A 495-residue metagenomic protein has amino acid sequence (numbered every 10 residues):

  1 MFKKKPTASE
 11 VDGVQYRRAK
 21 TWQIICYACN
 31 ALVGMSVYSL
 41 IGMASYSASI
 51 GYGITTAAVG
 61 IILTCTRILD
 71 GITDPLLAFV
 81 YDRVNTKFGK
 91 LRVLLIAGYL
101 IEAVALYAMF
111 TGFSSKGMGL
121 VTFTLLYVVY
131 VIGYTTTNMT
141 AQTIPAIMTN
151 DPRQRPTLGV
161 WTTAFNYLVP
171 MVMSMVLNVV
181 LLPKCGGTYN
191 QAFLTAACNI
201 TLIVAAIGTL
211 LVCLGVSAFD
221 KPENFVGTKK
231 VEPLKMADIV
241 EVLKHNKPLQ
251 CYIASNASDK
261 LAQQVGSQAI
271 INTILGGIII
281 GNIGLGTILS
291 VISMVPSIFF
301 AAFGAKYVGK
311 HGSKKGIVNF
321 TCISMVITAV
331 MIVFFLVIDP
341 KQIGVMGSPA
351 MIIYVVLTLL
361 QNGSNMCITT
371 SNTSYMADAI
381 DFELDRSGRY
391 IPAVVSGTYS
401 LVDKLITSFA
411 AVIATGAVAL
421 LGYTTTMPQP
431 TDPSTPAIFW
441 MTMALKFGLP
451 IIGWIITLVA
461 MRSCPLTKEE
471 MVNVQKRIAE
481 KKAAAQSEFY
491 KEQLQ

Functional and structural regions predicted by a protein language model:
F2-Q495: Membrane-embedded alpha-helical bundles of multi-pass transporters/translocases, especially carrier/permease families
